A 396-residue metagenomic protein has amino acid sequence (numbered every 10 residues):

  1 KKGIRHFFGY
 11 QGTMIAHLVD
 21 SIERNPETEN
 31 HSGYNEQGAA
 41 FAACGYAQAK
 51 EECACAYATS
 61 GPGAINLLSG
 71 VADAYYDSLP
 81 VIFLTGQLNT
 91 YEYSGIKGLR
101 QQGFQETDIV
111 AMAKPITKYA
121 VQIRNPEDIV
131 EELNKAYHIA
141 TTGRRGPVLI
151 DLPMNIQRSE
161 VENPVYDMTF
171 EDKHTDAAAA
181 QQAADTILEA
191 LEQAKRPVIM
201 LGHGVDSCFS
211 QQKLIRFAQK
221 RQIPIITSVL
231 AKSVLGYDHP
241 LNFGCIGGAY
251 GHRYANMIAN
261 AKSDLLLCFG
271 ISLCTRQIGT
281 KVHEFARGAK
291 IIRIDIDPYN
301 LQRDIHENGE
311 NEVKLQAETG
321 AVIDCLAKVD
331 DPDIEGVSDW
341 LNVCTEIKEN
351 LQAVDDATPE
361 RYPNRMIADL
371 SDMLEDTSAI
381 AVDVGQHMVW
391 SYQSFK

Functional and structural regions predicted by a protein language model:
K1-D330, D369, M373-D376: N-terminal alpha/beta PP-like core and its mobile active-site loop of ThDP/TPP-dependent enzymes
K1-I4, Y10-M14, L18-E23, N342-K396: Active-site diphosphate/adenylate-binding microenvironment
L149-D151, G202, S338-N342, D383-V384: Short coil/turn segments at secondary-structure boundaries
P164-A183, I334-E360: Long, charged amphipathic helices and adjacent flexible linkers at domain junctions
C268, D333-V337, I380-A381: Acidic/polar loop patches that form or flank catalytic/metal-binding clefts of enzymes that bind anionic ligands
